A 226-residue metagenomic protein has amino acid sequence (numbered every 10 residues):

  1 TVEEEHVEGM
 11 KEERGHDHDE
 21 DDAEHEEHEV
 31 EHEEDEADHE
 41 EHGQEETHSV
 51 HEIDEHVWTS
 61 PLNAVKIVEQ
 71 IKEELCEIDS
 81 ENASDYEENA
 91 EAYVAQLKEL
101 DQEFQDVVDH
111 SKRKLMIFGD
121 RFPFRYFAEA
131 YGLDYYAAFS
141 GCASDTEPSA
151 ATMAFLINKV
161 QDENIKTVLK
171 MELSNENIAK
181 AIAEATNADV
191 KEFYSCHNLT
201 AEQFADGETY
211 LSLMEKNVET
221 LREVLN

Functional and structural regions predicted by a protein language model:
T1-N226: Extracytoplasmic metal-acquisition and chelation regions
